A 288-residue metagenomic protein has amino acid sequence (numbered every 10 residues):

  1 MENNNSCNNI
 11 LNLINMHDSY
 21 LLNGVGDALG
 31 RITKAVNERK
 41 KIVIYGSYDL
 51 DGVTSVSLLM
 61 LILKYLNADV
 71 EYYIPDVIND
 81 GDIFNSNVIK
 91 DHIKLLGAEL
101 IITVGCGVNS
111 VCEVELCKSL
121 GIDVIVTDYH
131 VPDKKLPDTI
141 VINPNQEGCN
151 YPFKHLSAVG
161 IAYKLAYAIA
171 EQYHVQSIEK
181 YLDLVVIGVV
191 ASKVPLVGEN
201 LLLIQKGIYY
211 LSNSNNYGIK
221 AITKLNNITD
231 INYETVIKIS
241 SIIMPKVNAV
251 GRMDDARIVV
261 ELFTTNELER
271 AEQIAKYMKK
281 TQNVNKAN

Functional and structural regions predicted by a protein language model:
M1-L100, L120, A170-N288: Hydrophobic helix-and-loop "lid/oligomerization" segment in the mid-to-C-terminal part of catalytic domains
F84-N87, H92-L96, I101-G188, V194: Conserved phosphate-handling catalytic cores of large alpha/beta enzymes
